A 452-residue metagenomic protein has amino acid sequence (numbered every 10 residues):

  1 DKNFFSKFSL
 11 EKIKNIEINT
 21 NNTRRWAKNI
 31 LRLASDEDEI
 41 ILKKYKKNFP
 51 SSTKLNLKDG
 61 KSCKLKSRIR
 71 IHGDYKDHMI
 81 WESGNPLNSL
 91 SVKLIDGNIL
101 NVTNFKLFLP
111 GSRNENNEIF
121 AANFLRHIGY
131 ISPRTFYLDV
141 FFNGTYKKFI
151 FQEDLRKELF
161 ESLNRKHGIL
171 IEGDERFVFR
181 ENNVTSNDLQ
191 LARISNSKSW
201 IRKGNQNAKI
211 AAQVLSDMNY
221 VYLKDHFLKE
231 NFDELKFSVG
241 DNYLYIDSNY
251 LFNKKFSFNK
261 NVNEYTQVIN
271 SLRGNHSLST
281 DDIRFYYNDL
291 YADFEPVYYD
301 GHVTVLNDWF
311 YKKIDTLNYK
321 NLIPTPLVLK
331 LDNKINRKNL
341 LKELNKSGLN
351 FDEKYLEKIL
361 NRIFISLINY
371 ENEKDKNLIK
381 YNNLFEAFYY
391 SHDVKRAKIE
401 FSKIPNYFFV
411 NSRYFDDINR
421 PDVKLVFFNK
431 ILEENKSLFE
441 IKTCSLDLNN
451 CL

Functional and structural regions predicted by a protein language model:
D1-I119, V410-S412, D416-C451: Conserved NTP-binding catalytic cores of kinases and kinase-like/nucleotidyltransferase enzymes across multiple kinase
F8-L10, G84, R113-N117, K203-Q206 (+3 more regions): Extracytoplasmic/periplasmic, Sec-exported soluble proteins
I18, V92, K254-G301: Active-site acidic catalytic loop and adjacent metal/ATP-binding pocket of ATP-dependent phosphoryl transfer enzymes
N29-L31, H78-W81, E161-R165, L278-R284 (+2 more regions): Short, solvent-exposed loop/turn and secondary-structure capping segments
N56-S195, S271-G274: Conserved ATP-binding subdomain of kinase catalytic cores across diverse folds
T135-F149, L244, S248-F252, D281-L290: Short, surface-exposed recognition loops and adjoining beta-strand edges that mediate ligand/DNA contacts, enriched
R156-I269: ATP-dependent phospho-/nucleotidyl transfer catalytic cores
R273-G274, Y286-L438, L446: C-terminal catalytic region of ATP-dependent kinase domains
